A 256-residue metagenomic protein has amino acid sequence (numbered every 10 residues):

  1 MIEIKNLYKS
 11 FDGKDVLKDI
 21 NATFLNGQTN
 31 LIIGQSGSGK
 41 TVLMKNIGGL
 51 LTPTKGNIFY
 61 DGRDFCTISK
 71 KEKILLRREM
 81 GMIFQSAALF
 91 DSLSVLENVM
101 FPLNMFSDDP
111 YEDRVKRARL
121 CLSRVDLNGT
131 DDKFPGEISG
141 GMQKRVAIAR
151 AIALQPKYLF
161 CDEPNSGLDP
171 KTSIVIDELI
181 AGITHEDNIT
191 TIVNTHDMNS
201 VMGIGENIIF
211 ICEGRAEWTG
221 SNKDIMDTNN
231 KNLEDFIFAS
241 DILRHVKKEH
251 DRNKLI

Functional and structural regions predicted by a protein language model:
G48: Helix-to-loop junction immediately C-terminal to a conserved catalytic motif
G56-D64: Conserved ABC transporter NBD signature motif
Y111-G129: Conserved ABC ATPase "signature" region
F134-I138, M142: Conserved ABC ATPase signature
A153-K157: A short, proline-enriched helix->beta-strand linker immediately N-terminal to the Walker B motif in ABC-type P-loop
L159-D162: Catalytic Walker B motif of ABC-type/P-loop ATPase nucleotide-binding domains
P170-T172: Helix N-cap at the start of a conserved alpha-helix in ABC-type nucleotide-binding domains
